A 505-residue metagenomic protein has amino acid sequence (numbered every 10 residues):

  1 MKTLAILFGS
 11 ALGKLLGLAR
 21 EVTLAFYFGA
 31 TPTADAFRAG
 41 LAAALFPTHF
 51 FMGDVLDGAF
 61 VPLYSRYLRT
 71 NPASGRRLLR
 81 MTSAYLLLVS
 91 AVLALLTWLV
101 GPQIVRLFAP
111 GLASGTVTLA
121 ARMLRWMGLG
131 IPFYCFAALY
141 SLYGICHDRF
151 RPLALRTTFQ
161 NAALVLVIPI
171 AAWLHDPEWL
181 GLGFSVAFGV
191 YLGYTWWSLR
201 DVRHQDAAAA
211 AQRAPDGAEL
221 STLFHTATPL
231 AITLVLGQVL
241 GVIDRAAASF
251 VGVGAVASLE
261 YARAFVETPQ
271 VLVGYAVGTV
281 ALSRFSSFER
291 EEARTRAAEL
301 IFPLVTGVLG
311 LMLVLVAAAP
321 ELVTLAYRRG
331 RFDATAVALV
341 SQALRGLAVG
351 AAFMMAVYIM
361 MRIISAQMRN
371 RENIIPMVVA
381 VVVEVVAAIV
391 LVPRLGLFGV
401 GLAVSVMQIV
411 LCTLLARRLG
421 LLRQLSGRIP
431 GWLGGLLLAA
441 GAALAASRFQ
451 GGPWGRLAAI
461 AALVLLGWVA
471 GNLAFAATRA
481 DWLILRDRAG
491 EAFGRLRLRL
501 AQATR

Functional and structural regions predicted by a protein language model:
M1-A25, A187, Y191, T195-L199 (+3 more regions): Transmembrane helical elements of multi-pass membrane transporters/channels
G53-R69, V273-E291, I301, M361: Helix-loop junctions and terminal segments of transmembrane helices in multi-pass membrane transport/translocation
R80-F108, A298-G330, A338-A352, V385-V386: Alpha-helical transmembrane segments of multi-pass membrane transport and lipid-handling proteins
L112-Y140, L166, F332-M360: Alpha-helical transmembrane segments of multi-pass membrane proteins
P132-L155, V349-V378, V390: Membrane-interface junctions at transmembrane-helix termini in multi-pass inner-membrane proteins
N161-G193, W197, R371, V381-T413 (+1 more regions): Membrane-interface helix-loop junctions in multi-pass transport and translocation proteins
W196-G237, R290-E291, L421-G434, D487: Interhelical loop/hinge segments that connect adjacent transmembrane helices in multipass membrane
R448-R505: Membrane-proximal transmembrane or re-entrant/amphipathic helices at the cytosolic face
